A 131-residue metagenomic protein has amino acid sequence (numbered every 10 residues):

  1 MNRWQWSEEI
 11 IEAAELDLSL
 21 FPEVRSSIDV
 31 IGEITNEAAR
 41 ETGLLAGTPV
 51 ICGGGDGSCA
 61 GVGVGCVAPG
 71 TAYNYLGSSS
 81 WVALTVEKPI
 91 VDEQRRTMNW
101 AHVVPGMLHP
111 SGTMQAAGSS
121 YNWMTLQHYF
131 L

Functional and structural regions predicted by a protein language model:
M1-E15, V30, N36-L131: Active-site core segments that coordinate phosphate-bearing ligands/cofactors across diverse enzyme families
P22-V30: Short linear loop/turn motifs
